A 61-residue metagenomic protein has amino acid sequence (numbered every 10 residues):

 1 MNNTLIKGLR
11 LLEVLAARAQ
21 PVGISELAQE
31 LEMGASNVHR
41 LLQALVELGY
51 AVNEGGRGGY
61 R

Functional and structural regions predicted by a protein language model:
M1-R61: N-terminal helix-turn-helix
